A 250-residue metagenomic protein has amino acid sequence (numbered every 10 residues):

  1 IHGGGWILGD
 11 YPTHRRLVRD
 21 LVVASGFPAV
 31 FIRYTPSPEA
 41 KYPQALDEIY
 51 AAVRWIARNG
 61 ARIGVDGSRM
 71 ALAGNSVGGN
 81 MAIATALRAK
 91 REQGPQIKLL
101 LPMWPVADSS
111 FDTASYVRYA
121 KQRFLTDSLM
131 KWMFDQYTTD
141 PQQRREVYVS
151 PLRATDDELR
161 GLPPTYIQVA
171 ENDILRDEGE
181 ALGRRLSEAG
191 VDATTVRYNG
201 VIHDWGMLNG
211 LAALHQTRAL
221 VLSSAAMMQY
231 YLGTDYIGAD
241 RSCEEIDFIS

Functional and structural regions predicted by a protein language model:
I1-S250: Alpha/beta-hydrolase superfamily serine-hydrolase fold, recognizing
